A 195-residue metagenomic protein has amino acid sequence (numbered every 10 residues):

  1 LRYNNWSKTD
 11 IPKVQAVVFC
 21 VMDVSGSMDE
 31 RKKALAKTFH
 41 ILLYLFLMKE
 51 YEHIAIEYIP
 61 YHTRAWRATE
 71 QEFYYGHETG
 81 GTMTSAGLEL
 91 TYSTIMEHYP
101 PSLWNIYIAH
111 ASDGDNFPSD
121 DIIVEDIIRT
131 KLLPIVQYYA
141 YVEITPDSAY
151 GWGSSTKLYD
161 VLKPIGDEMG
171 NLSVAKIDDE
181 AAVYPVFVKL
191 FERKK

Functional and structural regions predicted by a protein language model:
L1-F19, M28-E30, E52: Acidic, polar low-complexity linker/tail segments
T9-I11, K49-E50, M96-L103, T130: Surface-exposed acidic, glycine-flexible loop patches that form ligand/cofactor-binding and adhesion interfaces
P12-S25, A68-E70, N105-A109: Glycine-rich, often proline-containing surface loops adjacent to acidic residues and nearby aromatics that form
V24-A34, D115-P118: Short acidic, Gly/Ser-rich segments with clustered Asp/Glu that frequently serve as metal-coordination loops in enzyme
L35-E50, Y58-I59: An active-site-proximal "capping" alpha-helix that borders the catalytic cofactor pocket
E72-I106: Von Willebrand factor
N116-D120, A149-G151: Extracytoplasmic/secreted cell-surface and envelope-processing proteins
I127-K195: Von Willebrand factor type A / integrin I
